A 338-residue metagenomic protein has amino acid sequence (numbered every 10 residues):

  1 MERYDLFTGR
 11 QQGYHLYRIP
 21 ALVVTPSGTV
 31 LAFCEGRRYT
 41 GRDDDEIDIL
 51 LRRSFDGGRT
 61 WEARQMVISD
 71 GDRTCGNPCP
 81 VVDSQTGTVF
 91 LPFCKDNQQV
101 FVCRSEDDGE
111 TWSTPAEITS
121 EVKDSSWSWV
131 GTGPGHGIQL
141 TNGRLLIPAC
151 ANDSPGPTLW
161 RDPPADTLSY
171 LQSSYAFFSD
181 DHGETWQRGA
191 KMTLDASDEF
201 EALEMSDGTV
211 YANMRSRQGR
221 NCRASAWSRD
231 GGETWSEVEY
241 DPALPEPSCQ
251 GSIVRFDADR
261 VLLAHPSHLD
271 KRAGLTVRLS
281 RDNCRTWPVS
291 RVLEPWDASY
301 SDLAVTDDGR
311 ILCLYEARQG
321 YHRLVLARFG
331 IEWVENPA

Functional and structural regions predicted by a protein language model:
M1-A338: Asp-box/BNR beta-propeller blade signature and adjacent active/binding-site loops in extracellular glycan-interacting
